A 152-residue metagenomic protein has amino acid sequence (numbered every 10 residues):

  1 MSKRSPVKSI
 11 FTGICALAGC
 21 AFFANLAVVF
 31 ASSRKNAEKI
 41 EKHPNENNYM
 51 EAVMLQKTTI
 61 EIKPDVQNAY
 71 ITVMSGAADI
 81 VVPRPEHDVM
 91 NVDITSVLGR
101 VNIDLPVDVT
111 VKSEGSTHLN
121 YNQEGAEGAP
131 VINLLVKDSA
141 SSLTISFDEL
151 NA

Functional and structural regions predicted by a protein language model:
S5-R34: Hydrophobic alpha-helical topogenic segments used for membrane insertion/localization
S9, K39, E124-G125: Intrinsic disorder/low-complexity segments enriched in polar/small residues
C15-L17, E51, G76: Residue-level detector of intrinsically disordered, flexible termini and proteolytic processing junctions
F30-Y49: Ser/Thr/Pro/Gly-rich low-complexity linker/stalk segments immediately outside membranes or between
M50-E51, I71: Short acidic-hydrophobic surface loop/beta-edge motif
K57-V73, A78-A152: Short, surface-exposed interaction patches in beta-rich subdomains that mediate adhesion/assembly near membranes
